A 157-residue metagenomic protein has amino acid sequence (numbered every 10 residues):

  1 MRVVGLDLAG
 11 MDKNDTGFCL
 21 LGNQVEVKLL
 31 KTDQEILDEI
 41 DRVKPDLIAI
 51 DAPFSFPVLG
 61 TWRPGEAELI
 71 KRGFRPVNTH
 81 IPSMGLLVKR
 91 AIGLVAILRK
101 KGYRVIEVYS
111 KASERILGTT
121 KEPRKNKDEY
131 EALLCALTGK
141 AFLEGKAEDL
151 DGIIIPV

Functional and structural regions predicted by a protein language model:
M1-V157: Phosphate- and other anionic-substrate recognition elements at nucleic-acid/protein interfaces
